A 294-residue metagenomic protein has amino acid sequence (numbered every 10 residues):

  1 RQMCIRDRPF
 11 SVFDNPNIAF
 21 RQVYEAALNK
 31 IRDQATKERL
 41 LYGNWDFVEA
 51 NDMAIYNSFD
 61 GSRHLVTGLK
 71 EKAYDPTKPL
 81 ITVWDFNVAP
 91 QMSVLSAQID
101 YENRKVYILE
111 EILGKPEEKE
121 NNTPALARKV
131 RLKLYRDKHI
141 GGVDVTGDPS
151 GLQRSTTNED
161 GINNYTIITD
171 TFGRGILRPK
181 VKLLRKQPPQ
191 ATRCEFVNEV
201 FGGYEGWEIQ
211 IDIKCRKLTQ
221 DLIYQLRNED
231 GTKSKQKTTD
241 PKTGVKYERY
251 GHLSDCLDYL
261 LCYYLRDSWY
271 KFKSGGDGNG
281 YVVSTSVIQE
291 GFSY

Functional and structural regions predicted by a protein language model:
R1-I5: Short, small-residue-biased leader/transition segments that mark boundaries at the very start of proteins
P9-N15: Conserved AAA+ ATPase "SRH/arginine-finger" region at the nucleotide-binding site
F10, L41-G43, V94, V145 (+2 more regions): A residue-level signal for conserved active-site and pocket-lining positions in enzyme catalytic cores
F13, Q22-L28, Q91, V283-Y294: Class I S-adenosyl-L-methionine
P16-F86: ATPase catalytic-site recognition across NTP-hydrolyzing enzymes
M92-Q98: Short beta-strand scaffold segments in enzyme catalytic cores
N103-K246, D267-S268, Y281-V282, S286-Y294: Mg2+-dependent endonuclease catalytic cores in nucleic-acid-processing enzymes, primarily RNase H-like
T243-K273: Acidic, Mg2+-coordinating catalytic module of metal-dependent nucleases/exonucleases that use a two-metal-ion mechanism
